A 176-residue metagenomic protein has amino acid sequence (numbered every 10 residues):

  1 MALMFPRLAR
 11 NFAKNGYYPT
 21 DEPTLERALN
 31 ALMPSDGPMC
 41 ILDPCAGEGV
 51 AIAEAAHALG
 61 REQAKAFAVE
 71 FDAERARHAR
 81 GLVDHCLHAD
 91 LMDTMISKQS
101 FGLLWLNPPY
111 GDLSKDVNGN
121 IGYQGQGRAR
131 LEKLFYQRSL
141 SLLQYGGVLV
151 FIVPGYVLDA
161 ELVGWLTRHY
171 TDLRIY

Functional and structural regions predicted by a protein language model:
M1-G37, V50-A53: S-adenosyl-L-methionine
G37-G47: Conserved class I S-adenosyl-L-methionine
E48-R61: Conserved SAM-binding loop of SAM-dependent methyltransferases across substrates and taxa, primarily the Class I
K65-E70: Conserved SAM-binding motif I beta-strand of class I
A79-R80: Conserved SAM-binding loop
M95-L103: A short acidic, Gly/Pro-enriched loop at the edge of an enzyme's catalytic core that lines a small-molecule cofactor
P109-L134: Mobile active-site "lid"/loop adjacent to the S-adenosyl-L-methionine
R128-I175: Conserved Class I SAM-dependent methyltransferase catalytic core
